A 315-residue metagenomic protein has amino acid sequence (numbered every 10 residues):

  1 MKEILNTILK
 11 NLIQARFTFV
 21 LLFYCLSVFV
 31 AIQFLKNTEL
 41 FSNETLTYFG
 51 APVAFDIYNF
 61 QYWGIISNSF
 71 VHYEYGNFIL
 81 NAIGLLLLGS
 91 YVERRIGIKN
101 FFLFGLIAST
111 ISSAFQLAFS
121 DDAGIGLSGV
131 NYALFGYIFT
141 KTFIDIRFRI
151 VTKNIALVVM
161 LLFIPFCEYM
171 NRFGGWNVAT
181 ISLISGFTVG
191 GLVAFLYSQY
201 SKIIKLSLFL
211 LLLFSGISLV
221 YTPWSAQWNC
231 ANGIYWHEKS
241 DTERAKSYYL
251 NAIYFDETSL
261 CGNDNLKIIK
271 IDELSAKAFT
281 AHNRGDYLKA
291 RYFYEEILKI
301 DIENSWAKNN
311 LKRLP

Functional and structural regions predicted by a protein language model:
K2-I234: A detector for small-residue-rich transmembrane helices and their helix-helix packing motifs
P223-H237, I268-H282, N309: Alpha-helical tetratricopeptide repeat
N232, T258-S259, N304: Residue-level recognition of tetratricopeptide repeat
C261-G262, A307: TPR alpha-solenoid repeat register
